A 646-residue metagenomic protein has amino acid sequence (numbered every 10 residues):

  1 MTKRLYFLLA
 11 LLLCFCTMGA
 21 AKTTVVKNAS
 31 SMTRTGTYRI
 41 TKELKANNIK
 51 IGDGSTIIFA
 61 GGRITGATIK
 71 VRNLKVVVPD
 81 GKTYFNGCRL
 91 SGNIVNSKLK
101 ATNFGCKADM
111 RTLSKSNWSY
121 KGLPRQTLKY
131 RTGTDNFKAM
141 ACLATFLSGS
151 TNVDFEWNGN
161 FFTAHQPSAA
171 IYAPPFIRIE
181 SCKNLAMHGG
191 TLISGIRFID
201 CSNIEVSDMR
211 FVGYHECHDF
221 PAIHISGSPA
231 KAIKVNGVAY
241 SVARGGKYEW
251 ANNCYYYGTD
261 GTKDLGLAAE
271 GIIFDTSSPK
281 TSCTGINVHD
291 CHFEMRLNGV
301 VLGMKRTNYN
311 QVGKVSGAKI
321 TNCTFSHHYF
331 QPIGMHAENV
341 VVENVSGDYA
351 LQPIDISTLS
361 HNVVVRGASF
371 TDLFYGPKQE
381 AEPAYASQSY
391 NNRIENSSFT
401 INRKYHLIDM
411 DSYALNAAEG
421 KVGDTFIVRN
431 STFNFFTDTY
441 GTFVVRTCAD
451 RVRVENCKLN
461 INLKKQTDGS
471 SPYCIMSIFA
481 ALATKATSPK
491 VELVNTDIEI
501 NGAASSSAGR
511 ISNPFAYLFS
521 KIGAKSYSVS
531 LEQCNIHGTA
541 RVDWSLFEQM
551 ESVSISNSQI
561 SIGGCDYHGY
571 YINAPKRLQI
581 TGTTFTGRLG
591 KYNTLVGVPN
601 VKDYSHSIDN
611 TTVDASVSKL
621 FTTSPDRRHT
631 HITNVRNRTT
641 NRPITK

Functional and structural regions predicted by a protein language model:
M1-A173, H188, K247-W250, C254-K263 (+2 more regions): Extracellular "leader-to-stem" segments immediately downstream of a signal peptide or signal-anchor in secreted/lumenal
R39, K45, K50, I58 (+36 more regions): Extracellular beta-strand solenoid repeats
L44-T56, I64-P79, N117, D135-D154 (+13 more regions): Extracellular beta-strand-rich solenoid/capping regions of secreted or surface-exposed proteins that bind or remodel
I51, I57-F59, K75-P79, F155-W157 (+17 more regions): All-beta strand scaffolds that present successive hydrophobic residues in beta-strands
D53-G54, S148-T151, I179, K183 (+13 more regions): Exposed regions on extracellular, virion, or secretory-pathway luminal proteins
G66-K70, T163-A173, T191-D200, Y214-I223 (+15 more regions): Short glycine/acidic-rich loop motifs that flank beta-strands on beta-rich extracellular proteins
I69, L74, L113-R131, I223-I225 (+7 more regions): Flexible coil/linker segments and helix-coil junctions enriched in charged and small residues
M304-K314, K319: C-terminal/domain-terminus segments
